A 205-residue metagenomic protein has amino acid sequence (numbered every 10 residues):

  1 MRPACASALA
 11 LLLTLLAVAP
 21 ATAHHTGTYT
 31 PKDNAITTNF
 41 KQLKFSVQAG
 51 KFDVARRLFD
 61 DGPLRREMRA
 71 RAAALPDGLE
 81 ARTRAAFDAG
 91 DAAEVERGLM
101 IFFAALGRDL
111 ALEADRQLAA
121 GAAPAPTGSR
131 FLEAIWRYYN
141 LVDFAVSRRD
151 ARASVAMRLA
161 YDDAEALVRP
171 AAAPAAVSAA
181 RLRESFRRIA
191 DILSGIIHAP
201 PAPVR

Functional and structural regions predicted by a protein language model:
M1-L9: Bacterial N-terminal signal peptides that target proteins for export
A8-A17: Bacterial N-terminal signal peptides
A23-R205: Mature extracytoplasmic or organellar-lumen-exposed domains after removal of signal/transit peptides
